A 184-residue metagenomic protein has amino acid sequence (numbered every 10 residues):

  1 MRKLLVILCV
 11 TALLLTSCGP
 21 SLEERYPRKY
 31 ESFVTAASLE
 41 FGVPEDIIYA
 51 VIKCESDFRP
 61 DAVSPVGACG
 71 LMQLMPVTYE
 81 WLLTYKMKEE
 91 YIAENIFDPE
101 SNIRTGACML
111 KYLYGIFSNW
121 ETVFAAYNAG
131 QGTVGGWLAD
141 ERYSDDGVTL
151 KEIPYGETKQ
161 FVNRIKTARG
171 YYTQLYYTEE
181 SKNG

Functional and structural regions predicted by a protein language model:
M1-R2, W120: Structural motif marking the loop-to-transmembrane transition
R2-V10: Sec-dependent signal peptide recognition, specifically the positively charged N-region followed immediately by
A12-L13, P65: Alpha-helical transmembrane segments and their juxtamembrane interfaces
L15-S17: C-terminal motif of bacterial Sec signal peptides marking the signal peptidase cleavage site
G19-G184: Catalytic glycan-binding domains that act on GlcNAc-containing polysaccharides
